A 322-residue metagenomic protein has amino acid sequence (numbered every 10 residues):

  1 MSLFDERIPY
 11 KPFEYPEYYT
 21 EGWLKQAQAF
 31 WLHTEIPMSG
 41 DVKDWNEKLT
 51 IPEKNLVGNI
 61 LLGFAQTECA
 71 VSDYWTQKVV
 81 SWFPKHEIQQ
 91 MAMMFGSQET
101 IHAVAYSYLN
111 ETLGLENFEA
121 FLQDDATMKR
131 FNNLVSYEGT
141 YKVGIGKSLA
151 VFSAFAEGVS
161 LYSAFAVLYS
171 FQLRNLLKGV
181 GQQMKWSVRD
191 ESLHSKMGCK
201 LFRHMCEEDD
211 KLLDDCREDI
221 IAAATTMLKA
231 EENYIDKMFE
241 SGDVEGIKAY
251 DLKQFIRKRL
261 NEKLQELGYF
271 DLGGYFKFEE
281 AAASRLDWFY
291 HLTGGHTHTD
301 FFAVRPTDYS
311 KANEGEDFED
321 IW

Functional and structural regions predicted by a protein language model:
M1-W322: Non-heme di-metal
